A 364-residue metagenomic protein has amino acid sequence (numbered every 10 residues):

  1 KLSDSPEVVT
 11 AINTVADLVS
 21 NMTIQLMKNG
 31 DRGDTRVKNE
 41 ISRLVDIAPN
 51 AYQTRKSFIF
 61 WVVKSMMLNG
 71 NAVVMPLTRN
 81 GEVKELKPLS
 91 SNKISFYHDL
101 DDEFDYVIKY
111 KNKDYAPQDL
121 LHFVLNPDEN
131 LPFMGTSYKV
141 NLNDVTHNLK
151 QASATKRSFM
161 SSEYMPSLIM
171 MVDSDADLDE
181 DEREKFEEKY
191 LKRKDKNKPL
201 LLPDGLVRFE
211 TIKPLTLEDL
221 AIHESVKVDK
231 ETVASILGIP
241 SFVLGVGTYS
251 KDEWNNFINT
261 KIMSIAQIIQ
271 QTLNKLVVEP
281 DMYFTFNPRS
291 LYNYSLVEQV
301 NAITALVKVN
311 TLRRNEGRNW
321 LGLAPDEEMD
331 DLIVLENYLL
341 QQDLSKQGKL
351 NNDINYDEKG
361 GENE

Functional and structural regions predicted by a protein language model:
K1-I222, V226-K227, T232-I239, L244 (+1 more regions): Structured, contiguous alpha/beta core segments that scaffold functional sites
Q53-K56, K64, N71, Y97 (+2 more regions): Divalent metal-cofactor coordination and adjacent catalytic microenvironments
V74, L306-N315: Short acidic, Pro/Gly- and aromatic-enriched capping/linker segments at domain boundaries
P199-L202, S241-D252, T272-P280: Short acidic alpha-helical/loop segments enriched in Asp/Glu that coordinate divalent cations
S250-K251, M282-L291, N319-A324: Small/polar glycine-rich anion-binding or flexible loop at a beta-alpha turn
E253-K261: Small-residue-rich helix-loop
